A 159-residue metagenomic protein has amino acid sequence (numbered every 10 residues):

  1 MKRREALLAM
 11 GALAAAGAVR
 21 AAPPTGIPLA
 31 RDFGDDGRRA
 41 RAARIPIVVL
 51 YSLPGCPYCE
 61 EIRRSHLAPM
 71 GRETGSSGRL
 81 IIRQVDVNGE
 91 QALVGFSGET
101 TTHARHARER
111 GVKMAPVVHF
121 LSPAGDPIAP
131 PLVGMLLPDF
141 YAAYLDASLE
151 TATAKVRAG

Functional and structural regions predicted by a protein language model:
E5-A22: N-terminal export signals
L29-I45: A short beta-strand-turn-helix
R44-G55: Short active-site neighborhood of thiol/selenol oxidoreductases, capturing the structured segment around
I45, R64-Q84: Conserved helix-turn-beta segment immediately C-terminal to the redox Cys motif in thioredoxin-like folds
L53-R64: Conserved redox-active cysteine motifs that mediate thiol-disulfide chemistry, especially di-cysteine Cys-X(1-2)-Cys
S76-E99: Thiol-based oxidoreductase modules, predominantly thioredoxin-like and allied folds used for disulfide exchange
A104-H119: Structural micro-motif
L121-T153: Non-catalytic, surface beta->alpha helical segment in thiol-disulfide oxidoreductase systems
